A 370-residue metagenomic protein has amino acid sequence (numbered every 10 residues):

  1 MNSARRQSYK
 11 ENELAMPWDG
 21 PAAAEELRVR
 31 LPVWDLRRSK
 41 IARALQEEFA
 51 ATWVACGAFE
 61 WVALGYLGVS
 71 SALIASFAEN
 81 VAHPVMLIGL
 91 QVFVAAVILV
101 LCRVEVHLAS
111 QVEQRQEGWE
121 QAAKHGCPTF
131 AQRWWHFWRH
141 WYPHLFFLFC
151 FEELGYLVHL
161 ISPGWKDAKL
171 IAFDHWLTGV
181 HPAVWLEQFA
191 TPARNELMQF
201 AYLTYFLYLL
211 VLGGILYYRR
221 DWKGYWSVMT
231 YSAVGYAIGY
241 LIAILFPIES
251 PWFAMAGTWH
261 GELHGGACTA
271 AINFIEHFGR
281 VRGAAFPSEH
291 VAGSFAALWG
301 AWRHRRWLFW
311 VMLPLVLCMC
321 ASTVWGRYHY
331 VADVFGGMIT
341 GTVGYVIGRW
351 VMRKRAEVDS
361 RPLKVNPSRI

Functional and structural regions predicted by a protein language model:
S3-S8, V358-I370: Short, basic, low-complexity termini and linkers enriched in Ser/Thr/Gly/Pro that act as targeting/leader peptides
A4-R5, K10-E13, P17-V54, A58-A96 (+2 more regions): N-terminal transmembrane-helix/juxtamembrane module of multi-pass inner/ER membrane proteins
L64-L73, Y236-A243, V316-W325: Aromatic-anchored segments of alpha-helical transmembrane domains
F137-Y142, L210-F246, A254, M312: Interfacial segments of alpha-helical transmembrane regions
E152-A168, G235-G261: Transmembrane alpha-helix/helix-exit interface in multi-pass inner-membrane proteins
L212-Y218, V291-F309, I339-W350: Membrane-interfacial alpha-helical segments at the cytosolic side of multi-pass membrane proteins
L241-F309: Membrane-interfacial catalytic/cofactor-binding modules of polytopic membrane enzymes
S250-P251, A285, C318-G344: Interfacial helix-loop-helix junctions of multi-pass membrane proteins
